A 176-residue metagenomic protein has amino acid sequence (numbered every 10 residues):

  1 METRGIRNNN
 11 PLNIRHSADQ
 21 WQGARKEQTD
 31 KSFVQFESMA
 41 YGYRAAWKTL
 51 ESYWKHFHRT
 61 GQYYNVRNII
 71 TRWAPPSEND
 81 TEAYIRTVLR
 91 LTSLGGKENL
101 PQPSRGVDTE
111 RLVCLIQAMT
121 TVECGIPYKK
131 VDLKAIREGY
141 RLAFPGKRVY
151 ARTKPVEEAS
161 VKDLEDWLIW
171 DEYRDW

Functional and structural regions predicted by a protein language model:
M1-D175: Cell-wall polysaccharide-cleaving catalytic domain and substrate-binding groove, primarily in peptidoglycan/chitin
